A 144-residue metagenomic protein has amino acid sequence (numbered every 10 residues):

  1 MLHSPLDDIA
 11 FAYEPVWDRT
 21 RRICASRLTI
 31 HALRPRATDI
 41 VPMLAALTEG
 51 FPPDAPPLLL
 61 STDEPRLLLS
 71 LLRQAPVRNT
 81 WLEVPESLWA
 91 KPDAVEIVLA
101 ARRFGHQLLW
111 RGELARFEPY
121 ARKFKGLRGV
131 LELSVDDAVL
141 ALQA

Functional and structural regions predicted by a protein language model:
M1-W81, E86-A90, E96: Bacterial c-di-GMP phosphodiesterase EAL domain
Q74-A144: The catalytic core of metal-dependent phosphodiesterases that act on cyclic dinucleotides
